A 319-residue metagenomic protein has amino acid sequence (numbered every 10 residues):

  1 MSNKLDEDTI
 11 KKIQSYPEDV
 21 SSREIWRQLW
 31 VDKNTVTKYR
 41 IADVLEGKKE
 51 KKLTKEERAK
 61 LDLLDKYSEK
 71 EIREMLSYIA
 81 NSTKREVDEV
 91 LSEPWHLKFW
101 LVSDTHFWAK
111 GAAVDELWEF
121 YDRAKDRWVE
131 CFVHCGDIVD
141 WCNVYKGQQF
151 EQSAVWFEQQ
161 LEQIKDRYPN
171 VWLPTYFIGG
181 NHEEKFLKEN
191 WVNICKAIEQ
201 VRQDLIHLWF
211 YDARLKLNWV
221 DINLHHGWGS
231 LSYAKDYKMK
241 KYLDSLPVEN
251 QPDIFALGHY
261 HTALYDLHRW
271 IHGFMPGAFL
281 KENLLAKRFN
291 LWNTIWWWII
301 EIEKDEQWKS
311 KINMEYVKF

Functional and structural regions predicted by a protein language model:
M1-L101: Acidic, histidine-bearing metal-coordination/catalytic regions of metal-dependent phosphoesterases
E18-S21, L29-W30, W128-V129, P169-P174 (+3 more regions): Short glycine/proline-enriched coil/turn segments at helix->beta-strand junctions
N81, L205-H207, L291-W292: A short catalytic or substrate-binding loop motif that flags glycine-/basic-rich loops and adjacent residues that bind
E86-D88, E93, V102, F107-W209: Core catalytic region of metal-dependent phosphoesterases/phosphodiesterases, especially metallo-beta-lactamase-like
E89-F99, R214-N223, H268-I271: Beta-strand-turn-beta hairpins that frame and shape the catalytic cleft of phosphate-ester-processing enzymes
W100, V133, Y176-I178, I254-A256 (+1 more regions): Hydrophobic/aromatic beta-strand patches that form the interior of the parallel beta-sheet core in alpha/beta enzyme
F210-R214, W297: Short, acidic/polar N-cap/turn motifs at the starts of alpha helices
D221-N223, W228-F319: Conserved beta-sheet core of the metallophosphoesterase superfamily
